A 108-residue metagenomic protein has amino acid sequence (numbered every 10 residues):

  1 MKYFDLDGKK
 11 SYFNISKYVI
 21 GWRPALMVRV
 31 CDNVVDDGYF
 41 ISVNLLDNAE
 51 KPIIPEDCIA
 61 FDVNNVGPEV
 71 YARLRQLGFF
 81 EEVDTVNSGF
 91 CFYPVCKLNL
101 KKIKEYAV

Functional and structural regions predicted by a protein language model:
M1-V19: Short, charged/polar N-terminal "headpieces" of proteins
K9, Y18, C31-N33, L46-N48 (+1 more regions): Generic structural motif
F13-F40: Catalytic phosphate/metal-binding cores of nucleic-acid and nucleotide-processing enzymes, i.e., regions that mediate
A25, I53-E56, V95: Generic low-complexity segments that are intrinsically disordered, proline-rich and/or Lys/Arg-biased
V30-G78: Acidic, aromatic-enriched beta-alpha/helix-loop junctions
V63-V108: Short, compact, well-ordered microdomains
